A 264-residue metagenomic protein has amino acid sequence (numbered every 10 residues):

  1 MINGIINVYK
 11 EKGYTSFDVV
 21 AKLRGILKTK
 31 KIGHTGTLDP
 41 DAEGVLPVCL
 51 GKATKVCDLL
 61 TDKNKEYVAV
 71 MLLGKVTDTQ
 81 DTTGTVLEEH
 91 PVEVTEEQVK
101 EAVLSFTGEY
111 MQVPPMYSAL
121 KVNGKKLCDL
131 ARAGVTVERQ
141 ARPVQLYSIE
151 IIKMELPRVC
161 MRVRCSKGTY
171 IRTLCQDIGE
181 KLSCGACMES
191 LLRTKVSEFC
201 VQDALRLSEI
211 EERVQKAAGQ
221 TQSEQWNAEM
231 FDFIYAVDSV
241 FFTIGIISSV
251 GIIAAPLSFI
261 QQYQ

Functional and structural regions predicted by a protein language model:
M1-L38, A42-V45, K63, E97-V103 (+6 more regions): Accessory RNA 3′-end/elbow-binding domains used by RNA modification enzymes
T15, C165-T173: Ser/Thr-glycine-rich phosphate-binding loops at phosphate-binding pockets of nucleotides, nucleotide cofactors
V48: Phosphate-centric recognition/catalysis
G51-T54, V76: Short, charged/polar surface micro-motifs in flexible loops or helix N-caps
L59-M111: Acidic, low-complexity central loop/insert segments
E101-P115, A119-L127: Long, charge-rich intrinsically disordered scaffolds of nucleic-acid metabolism proteins
S118, V122-Y147: Extended alpha-helical targeting/anchoring segments, especially N-terminal organellar/secretory targeting helices
S148-M154: Short amphipathic beta-strand and strand-loop transition segments with alternating hydrophobic
